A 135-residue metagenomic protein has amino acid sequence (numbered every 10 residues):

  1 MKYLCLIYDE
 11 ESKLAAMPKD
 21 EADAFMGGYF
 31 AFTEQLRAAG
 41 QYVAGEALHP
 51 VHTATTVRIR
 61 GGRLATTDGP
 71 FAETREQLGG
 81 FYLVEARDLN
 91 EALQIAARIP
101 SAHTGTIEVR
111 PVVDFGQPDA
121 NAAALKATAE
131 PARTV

Functional and structural regions predicted by a protein language model:
M1-V135: Conserved, structured core segments of small domains
